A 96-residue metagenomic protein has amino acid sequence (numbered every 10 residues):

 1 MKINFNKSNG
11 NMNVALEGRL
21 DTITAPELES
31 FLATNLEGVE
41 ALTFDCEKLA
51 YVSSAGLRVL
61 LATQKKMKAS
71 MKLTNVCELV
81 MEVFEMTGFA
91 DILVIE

Functional and structural regions predicted by a protein language model:
M1-K2, E96: Absolute protein N-terminus
K2-E29, E47: STAS-typified acidic loop motif
T22-L93: Amphipathic alpha-helical interaction surfaces in cytosolic regulatory modules
